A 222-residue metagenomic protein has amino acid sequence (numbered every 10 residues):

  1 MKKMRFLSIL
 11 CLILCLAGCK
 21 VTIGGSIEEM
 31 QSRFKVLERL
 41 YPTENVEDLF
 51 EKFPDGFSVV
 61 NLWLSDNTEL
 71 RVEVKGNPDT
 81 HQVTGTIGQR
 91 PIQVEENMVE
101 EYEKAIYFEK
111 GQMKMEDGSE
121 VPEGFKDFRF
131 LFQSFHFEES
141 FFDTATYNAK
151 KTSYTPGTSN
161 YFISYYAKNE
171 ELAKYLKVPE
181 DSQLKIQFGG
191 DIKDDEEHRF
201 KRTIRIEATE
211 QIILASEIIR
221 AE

Functional and structural regions predicted by a protein language model:
M1-C19: Sec-dependent bacterial lipoprotein signal peptides
G18-D66: N-terminal leader/targeting segments and the immediate start of mature chains
D48-E51, E73-P78, K104-I106, A145-P156 (+1 more regions): Short, exposed beta-strand/loop patches in secreted or surface proteins that constitute
L49-P91: N-terminal Sec/ER secretory leader and immediately downstream segment of secreted/extracellular precursors
F53-V59, Q82-T84, G157-S164, H198-K201: Short, hydrophobic/aromatic-rich segments at coil-to-beta transitions
E73-F130: An acidic-aromatic
F128-K185: Short helix-loop boundary/capping segments
S164-E222: Gly/Pro-enriched, hydrophobic low-complexity segments that function as extracytoplasmic propeptides/linkers
